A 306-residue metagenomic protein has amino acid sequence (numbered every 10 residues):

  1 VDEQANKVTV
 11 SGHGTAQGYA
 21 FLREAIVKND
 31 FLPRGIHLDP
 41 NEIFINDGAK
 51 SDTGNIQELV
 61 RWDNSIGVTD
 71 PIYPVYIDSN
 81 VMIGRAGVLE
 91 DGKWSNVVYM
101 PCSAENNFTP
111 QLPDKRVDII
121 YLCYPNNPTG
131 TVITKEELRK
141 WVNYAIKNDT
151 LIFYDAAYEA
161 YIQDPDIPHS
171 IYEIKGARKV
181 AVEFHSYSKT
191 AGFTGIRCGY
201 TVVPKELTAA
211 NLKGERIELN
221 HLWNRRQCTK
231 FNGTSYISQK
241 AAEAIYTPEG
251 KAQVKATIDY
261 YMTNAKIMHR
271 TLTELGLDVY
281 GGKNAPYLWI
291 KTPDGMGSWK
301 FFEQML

Functional and structural regions predicted by a protein language model:
V1-N6, Q17-F21, A25-L306: PLP-dependent class I/II
G12-A16: Membrane-proximal lumenal/periplasmic loop motifs of glycosylation machinery
